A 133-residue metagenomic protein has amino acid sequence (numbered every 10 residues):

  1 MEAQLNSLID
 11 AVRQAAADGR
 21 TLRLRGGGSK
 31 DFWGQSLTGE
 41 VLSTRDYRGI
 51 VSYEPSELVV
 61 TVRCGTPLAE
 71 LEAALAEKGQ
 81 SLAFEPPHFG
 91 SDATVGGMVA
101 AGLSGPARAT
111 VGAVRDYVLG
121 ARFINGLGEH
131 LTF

Functional and structural regions predicted by a protein language model:
M1-L22, T44-S91, V99, L103-F133: N-terminal glycine-rich flavin-associated loop
L24-S29: Glycine-rich beta-strand-to-loop/alpha-helix junction loops that act as flexible
D31-S36: Short glycine-biased active-site loop of nucleotidyltransferases that positions the nucleotide triphosphate and helps
L37, G96: ATP-binding N-lobe of GHMP and related small-molecule kinases
T38-L42: Short, well-ordered secondary-structure micro-motifs within conserved domains or adaptor modules
